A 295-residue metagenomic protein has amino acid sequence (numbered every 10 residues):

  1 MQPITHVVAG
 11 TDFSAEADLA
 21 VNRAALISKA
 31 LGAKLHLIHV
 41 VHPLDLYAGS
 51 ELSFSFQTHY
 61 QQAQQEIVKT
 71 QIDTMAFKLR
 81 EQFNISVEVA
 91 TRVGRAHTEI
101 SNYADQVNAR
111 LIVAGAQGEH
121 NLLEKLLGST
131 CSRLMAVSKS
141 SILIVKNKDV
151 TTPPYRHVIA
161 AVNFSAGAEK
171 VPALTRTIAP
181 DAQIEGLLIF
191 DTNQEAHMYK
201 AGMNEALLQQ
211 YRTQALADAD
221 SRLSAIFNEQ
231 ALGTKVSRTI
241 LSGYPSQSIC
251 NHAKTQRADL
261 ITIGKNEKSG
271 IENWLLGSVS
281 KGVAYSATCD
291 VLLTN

Functional and structural regions predicted by a protein language model:
M1-P3, E16, Q62, F77-I112 (+2 more regions): Structural beta-alpha unit
M1-S55, H157-Q209, N228: Small/aliphatic-rich secondary-structure junction motif
P3, A30, H97-T151, N251-N295: Gly/Ser-rich helix-loop-strand patches that form or flank binding pockets for ribonucleotide-derived cofactors
A25, F77, S132, A173 (+2 more regions): Active-site phosphate/pyrophosphate- and oxyanion-stabilizing loops and adjacent acidic/basic residues in soluble
A33, E81-I85, N108-A109, K139-S140 (+3 more regions): Short glycine/proline-enriched coil/turn segments at helix->beta-strand junctions
I38, E88-R92, L143, E185-L187 (+2 more regions): General small-molecule cofactor/ligand-binding pocket signal
F56-T70, E205-D218: A short acidic, glycine-rich active-site loop that binds or catalyzes chemistry on phosphate/adenosine moieties
E185-T255: Structured core of small recognition/catalytic domains
